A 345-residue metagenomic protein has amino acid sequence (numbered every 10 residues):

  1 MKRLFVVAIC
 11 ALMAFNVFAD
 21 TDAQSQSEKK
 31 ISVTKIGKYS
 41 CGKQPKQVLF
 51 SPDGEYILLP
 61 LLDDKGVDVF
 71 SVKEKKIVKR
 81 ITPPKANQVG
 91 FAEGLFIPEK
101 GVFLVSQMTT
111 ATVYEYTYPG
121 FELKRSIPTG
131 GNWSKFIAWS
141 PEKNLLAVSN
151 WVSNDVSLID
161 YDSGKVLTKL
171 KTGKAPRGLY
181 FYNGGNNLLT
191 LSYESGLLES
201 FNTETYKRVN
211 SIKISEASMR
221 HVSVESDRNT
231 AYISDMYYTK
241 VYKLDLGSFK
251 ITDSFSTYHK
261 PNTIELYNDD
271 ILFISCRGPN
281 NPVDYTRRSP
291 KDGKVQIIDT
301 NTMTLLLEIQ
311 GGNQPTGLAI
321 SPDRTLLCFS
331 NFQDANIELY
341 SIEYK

Functional and structural regions predicted by a protein language model:
K2-A8: Sec-dependent signal peptide recognition, specifically the positively charged N-region followed immediately by
C10, N16-K345: Predominantly soluble domains enriched in secretory-pathway, periplasmic, or organellar proteins
